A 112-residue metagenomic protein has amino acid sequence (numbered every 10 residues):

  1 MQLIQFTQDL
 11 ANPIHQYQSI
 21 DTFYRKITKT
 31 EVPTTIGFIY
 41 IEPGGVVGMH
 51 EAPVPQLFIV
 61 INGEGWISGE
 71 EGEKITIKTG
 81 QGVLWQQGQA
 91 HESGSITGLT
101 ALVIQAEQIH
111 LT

Functional and structural regions predicted by a protein language model:
M1-T34: A short, N-terminal "cap"/entry segment at the start of jelly-roll beta-barrel domains of the cupin/DSBH fold
D21, I36-A52, Q87: Conserved short histidine dyad/triad with adjacent acidic residue
V47-M49, I67-S68, W85, A90-I96: Short beta-strand His + acidic residue motifs that chelate non-heme Fe in jelly-roll/DSBH and cupin folds
P53-G65: Glycine- and acidic-residue-biased ligand/ion/polar-headgroup-sensing regions
I61-N62, K78-T79, T97: A cytosolic small-molecule/anion-sensing beta-strand core signal
E71-Q87: Short acidic-glycine-tyrosine-enriched beta hairpin
Q87-L111: Ligand-binding loop in jelly-roll beta-barrel domains
